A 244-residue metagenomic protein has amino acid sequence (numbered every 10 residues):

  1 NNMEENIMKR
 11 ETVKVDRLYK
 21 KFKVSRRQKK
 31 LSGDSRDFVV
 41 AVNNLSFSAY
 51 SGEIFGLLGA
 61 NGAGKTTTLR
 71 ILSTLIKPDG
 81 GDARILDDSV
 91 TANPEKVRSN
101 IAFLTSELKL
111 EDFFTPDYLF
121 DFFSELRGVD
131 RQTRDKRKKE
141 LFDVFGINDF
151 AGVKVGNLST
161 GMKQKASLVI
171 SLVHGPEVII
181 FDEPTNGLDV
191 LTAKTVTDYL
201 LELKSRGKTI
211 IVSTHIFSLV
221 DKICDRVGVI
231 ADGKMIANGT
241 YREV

Functional and structural regions predicted by a protein language model:
G81-A92, K96-V97: Conserved ABC transporter NBD signature motif
D121, E125, T133-F150: Conserved ABC ATPase "signature" region
K154-L158: Conserved ABC ATPase signature
I179-E183: Catalytic Walker B motif of ABC-type/P-loop ATPase nucleotide-binding domains
K194-R206: Helical segment within the ABC ATPase nucleotide-binding domain
N238-G239: ABC ATPase "signature
